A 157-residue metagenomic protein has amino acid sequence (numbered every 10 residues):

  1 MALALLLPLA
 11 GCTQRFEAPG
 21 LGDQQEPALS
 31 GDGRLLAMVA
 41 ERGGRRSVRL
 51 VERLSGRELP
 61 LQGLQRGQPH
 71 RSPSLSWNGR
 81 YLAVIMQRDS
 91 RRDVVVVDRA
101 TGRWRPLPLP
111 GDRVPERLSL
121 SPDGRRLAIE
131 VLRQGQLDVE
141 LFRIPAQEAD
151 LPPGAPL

Functional and structural regions predicted by a protein language model:
M1-C12: Sec-dependent bacterial lipoprotein signal peptides
G11-D23, L54-H70, M86, D98-V114 (+1 more regions): Multi-bladed beta-propeller domains
E17-G20, A40-V48, Q65-R66, I85-V95 (+2 more regions): A flexible loop/linker signature enriched in serine peptidases of the S9 family
L21-S55: N-terminal secretory signal peptides
G31-D32, W77-N78, P122-D123: Residue-level detector of Asp-centered blade-edge/turn motifs that repeat once per structural unit in beta-propeller
R125-L157: Blade-level signature of beta-propeller repeat domains, shared across WD40, Kelch, NHL, RCC1 and BNR/Asp-box propellers
